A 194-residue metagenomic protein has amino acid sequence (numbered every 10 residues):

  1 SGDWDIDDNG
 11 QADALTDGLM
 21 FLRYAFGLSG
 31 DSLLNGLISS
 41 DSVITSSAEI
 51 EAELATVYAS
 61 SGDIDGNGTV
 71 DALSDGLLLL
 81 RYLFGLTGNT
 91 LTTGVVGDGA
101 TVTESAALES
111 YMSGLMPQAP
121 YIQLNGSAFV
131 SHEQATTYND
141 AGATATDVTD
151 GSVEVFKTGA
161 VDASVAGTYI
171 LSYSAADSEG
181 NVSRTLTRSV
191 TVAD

Functional and structural regions predicted by a protein language model:
S1, A119, D140, T185-T187: Surface-exposed or flexible loop/turn and strand-edge residues in extracellular/cell-surface modules
S1-A119, G167: Cellulosome-associated attachment modules in secreted, modular CAZymes
W4, G62, A128-V130, T136 (+1 more regions): Flexible, active-site-adjacent loop/turn segments at secondary-structure boundaries
D7, D65, N125, T144-T146 (+1 more regions): Residue-level detector of conserved, well-ordered beta-strand and adjacent loop positions that form binding/recognition
F21, L79, L124, A143 (+3 more regions): Extracellular/surface recognition and adhesion modules
G27, G85, T144-T149, A175-D177: Extracellular acidic, Ser/Thr/Pro-rich low-complexity tracts
Q118-D147: Solvent-exposed, low-complexity, repeat-rich "mucin-like" stalks and linkers
V130, V148-V192: Serine/threonine-rich, repeat-prone extracellular segments and beta-strand-based repeat modules of secreted/surface
